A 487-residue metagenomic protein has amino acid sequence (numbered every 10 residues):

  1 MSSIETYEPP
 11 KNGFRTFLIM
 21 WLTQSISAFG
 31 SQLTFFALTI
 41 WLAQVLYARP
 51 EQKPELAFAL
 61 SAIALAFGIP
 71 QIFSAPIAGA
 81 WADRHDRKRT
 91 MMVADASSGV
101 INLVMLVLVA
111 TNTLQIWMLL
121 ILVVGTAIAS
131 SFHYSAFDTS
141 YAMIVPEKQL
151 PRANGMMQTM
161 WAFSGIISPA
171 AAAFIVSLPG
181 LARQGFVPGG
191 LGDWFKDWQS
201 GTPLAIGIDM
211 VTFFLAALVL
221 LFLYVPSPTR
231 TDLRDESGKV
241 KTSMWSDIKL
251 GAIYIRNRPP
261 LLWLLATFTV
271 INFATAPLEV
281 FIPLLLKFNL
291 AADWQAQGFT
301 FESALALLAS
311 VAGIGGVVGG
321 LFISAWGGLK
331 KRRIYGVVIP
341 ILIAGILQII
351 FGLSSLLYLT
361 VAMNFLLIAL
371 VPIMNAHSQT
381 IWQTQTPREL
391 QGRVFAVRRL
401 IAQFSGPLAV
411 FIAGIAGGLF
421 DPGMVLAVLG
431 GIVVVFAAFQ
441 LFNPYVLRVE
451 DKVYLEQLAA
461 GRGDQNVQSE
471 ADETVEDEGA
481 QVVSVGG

Functional and structural regions predicted by a protein language model:
S2-L18, P226-A266, L458-Q468, E476: Juxtamembrane intracellular "pre-TM" segments in multi-pass secondary transporters
S2-P70, I253-A312: Helix-loop boundary and gating motifs at the non-cytosolic
T16-F36, I63-I101, M118-P179, I208-M210 (+5 more regions): Substrate-agnostic recognition of the 12-TM MFS/MFS-like secondary transporter fold
L18, A59-A66, F73, R84 (+7 more regions): C-terminal transmembrane bundle of multi-pass solute transporters/carriers
A37-R49, L106-T111, I167-I208, L284 (+2 more regions): Transmembrane alpha-helix termini and helix-breaking/packing motifs in multi-pass membrane transporters
L46, P50, N112-T113, P179-Q184 (+5 more regions): Membrane-interfacial segments
K53-G68, V109, I116-A127, S200-T202 (+4 more regions): Transmembrane-helix motif of ABC transporter permease domains
N112, T139, M143, S200-T202 (+2 more regions): Helix-loop junctions on the cytosolic side of multi-pass membrane transporters, especially the intracellular loop
